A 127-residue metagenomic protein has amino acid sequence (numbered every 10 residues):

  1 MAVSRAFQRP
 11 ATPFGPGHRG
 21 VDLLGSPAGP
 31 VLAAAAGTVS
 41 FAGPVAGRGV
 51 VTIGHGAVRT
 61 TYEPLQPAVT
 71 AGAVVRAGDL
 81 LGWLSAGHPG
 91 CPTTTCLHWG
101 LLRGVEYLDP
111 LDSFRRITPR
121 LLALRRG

Functional and structural regions predicted by a protein language model:
A2, L24, T70-A77, T95-G127: Acidic, glycine-rich catalytic/binding loops that coordinate metals and/or anionic ligands
A2-A33: Short glycine/threonine/proline-enriched tight-turn/helix- or strand-capping micro-motif at secondary-structure
Q8, A28, P44, G56-V58 (+2 more regions): Solvent-exposed coil/turn segments that connect beta secondary-structure elements in extracytoplasmic/periplasmic
D22, T52, T61, W83 (+1 more regions): Conserved beta-strand positions that form and line the central face of beta-propeller blades
P30-V39, V69-A86: Short, well-structured beta-strand-loop connectors
A34-A68, H98: Zn2+-dependent peptidoglycan hydrolase active-site motif and core
V50-I53, V75-P92, L97-H98: Short hydrophobic beta/alpha edge segments that flank linear recognition/processing sites
